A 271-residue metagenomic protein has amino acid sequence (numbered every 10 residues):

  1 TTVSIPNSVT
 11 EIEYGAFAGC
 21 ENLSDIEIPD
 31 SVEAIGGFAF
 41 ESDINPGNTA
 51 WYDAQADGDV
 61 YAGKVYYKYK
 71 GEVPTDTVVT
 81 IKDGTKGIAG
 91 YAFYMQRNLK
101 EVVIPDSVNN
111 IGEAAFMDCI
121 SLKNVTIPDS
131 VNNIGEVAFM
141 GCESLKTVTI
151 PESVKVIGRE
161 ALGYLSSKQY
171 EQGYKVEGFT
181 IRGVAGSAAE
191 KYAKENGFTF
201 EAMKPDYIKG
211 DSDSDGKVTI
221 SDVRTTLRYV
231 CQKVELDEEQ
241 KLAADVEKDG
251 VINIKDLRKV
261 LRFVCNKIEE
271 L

Functional and structural regions predicted by a protein language model:
T1-E11, C20-A34, D43-G63, K70-G87 (+5 more regions): Structural signature of tandem-repeat unit edges
E13-A18, G36-A39, G90-A92, G112-A115 (+4 more regions): Consensus positions within tandem repeat domains that build extended binding/scaffold surfaces
E21, R97-N98, S166-S167, K194 (+3 more regions): Sec-exported extracytoplasmic/periplasmic mature domains
F38, A188-G197: Short, aromatic/basic amphipathic alpha-helical patches
Y66-Y69, T75, G87-I88, D215-R224: Extracellular/luminal Pro/Thr/Ser-rich low-complexity repeat and linker "mucin-like" segments that act as
Y69-K70, D256: Short linear motifs in exposed loops
V79, G87-G90, Y229, K233-E235: Conserved, compact domain cores that house catalytic/ligand-binding motifs in diverse enzymes and effector modules
K204-L271: Cellulosome-associated attachment modules in secreted, modular CAZymes
